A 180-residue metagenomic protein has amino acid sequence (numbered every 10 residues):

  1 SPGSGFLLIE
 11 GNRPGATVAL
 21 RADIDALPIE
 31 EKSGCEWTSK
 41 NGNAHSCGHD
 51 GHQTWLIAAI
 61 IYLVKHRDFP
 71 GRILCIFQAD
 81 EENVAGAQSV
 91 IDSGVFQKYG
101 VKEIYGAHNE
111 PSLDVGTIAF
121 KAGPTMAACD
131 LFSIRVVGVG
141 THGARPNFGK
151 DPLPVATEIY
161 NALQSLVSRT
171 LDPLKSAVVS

Functional and structural regions predicted by a protein language model:
S1-P14: A non-catalytic alpha/beta surface segment that caps or lines the substrate-entry region of metallo-dependent hydrolase
F6, P28-I29, G34-A44, D50-G51 (+1 more regions): Histidine/acidic-residue-rich, glycine-tolerant segments that coordinate divalent metal ions
V18-A19: Conserved beta-strand elements of the Class I
A22-I24: Transmembrane beta-barrel strands of outer-membrane/channel proteins
S46-Y62: Active-site alpha-helical elements of protease catalytic centers
I57-P70, L171: Flexible, small-residue-rich helix->loop connector segments that border functional cores
